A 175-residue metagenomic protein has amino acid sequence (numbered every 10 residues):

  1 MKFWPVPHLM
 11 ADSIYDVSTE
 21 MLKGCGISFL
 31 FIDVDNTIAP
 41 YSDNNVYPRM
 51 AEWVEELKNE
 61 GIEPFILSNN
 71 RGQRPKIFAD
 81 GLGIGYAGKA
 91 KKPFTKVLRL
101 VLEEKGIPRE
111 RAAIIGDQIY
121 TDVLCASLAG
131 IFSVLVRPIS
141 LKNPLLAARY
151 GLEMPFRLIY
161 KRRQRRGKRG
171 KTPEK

Functional and structural regions predicted by a protein language model:
K2-I32, A39, D43-N44, P48-K175: Asp-based, Mg2+/Mn2+-dependent phosphohydrolase catalytic module
